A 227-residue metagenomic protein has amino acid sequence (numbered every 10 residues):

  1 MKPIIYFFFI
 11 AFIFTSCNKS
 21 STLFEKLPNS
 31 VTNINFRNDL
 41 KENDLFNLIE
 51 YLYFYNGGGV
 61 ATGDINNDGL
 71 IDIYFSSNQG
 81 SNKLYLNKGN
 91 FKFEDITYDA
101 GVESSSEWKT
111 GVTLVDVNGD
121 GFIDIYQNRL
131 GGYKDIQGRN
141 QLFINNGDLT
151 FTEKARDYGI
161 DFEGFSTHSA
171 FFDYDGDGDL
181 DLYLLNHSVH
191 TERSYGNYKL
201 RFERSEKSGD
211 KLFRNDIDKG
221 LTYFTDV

Functional and structural regions predicted by a protein language model:
M1-L23: Bacterial Sec-dependent N-terminal signal peptides
C17-V227: Beta-propeller-forming repeat regions
